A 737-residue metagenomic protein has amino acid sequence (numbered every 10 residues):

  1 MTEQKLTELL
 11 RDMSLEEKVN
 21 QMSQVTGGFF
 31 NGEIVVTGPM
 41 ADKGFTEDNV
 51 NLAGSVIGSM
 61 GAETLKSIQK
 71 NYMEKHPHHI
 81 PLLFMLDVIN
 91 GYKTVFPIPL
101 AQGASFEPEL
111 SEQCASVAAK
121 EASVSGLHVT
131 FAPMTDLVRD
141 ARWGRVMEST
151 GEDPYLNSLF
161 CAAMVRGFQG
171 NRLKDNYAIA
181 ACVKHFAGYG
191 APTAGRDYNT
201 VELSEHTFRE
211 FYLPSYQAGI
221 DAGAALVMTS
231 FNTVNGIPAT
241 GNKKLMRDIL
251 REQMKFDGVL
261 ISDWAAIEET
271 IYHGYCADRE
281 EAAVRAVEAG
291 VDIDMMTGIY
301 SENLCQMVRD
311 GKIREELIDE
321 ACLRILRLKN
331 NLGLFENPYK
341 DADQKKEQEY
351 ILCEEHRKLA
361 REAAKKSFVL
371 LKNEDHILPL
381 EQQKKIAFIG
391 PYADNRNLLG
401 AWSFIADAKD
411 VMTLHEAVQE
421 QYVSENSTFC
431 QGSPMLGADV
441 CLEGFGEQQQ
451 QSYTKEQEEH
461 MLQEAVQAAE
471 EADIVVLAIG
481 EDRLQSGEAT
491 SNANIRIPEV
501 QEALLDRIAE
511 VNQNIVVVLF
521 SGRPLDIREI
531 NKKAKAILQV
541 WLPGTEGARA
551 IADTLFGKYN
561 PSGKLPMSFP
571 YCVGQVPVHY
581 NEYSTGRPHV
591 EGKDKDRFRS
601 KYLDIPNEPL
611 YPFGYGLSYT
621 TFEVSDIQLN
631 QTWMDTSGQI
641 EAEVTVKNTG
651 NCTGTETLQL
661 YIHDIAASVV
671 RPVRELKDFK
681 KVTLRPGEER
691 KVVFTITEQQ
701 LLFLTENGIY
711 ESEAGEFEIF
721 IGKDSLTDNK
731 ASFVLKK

Functional and structural regions predicted by a protein language model:
M1-T705, E711-S725, S732, K736-K737: Glycoside hydrolase catalytic-domain context in secreted enzymes
